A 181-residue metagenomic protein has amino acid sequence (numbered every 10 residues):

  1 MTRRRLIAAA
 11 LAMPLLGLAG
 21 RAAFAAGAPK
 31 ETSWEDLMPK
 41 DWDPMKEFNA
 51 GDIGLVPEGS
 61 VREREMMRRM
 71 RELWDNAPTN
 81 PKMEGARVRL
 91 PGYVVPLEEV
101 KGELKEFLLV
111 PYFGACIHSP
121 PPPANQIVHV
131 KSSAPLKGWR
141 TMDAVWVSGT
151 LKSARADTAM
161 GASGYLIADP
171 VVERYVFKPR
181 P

Functional and structural regions predicted by a protein language model:
R5-A25: N-terminal export signals
F24-P181: OB-fold and OB-like single-stranded nucleic-acid-recognition modules and their adjacent interaction interfaces
